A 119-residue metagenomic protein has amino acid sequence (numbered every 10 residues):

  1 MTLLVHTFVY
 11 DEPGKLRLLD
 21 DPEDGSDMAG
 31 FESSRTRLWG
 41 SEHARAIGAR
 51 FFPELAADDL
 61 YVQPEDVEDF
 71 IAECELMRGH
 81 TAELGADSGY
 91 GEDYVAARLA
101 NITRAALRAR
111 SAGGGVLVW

Functional and structural regions predicted by a protein language model:
M1-W119: Acidic (Asp/Glu-rich) sequence patches and key acidic residues that form negatively charged surfaces used
